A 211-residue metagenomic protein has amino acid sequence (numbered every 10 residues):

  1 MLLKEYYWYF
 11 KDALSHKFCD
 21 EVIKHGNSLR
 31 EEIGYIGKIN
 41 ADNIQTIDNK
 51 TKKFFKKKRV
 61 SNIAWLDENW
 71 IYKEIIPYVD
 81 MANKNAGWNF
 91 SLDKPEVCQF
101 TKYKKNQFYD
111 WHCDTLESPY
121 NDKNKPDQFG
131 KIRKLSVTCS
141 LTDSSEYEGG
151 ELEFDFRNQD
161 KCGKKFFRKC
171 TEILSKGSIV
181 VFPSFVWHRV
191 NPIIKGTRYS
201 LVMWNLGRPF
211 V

Functional and structural regions predicted by a protein language model:
M1-V181, F185-V211: Fe(II)/2-oxoglutarate oxygenase catalytic core
